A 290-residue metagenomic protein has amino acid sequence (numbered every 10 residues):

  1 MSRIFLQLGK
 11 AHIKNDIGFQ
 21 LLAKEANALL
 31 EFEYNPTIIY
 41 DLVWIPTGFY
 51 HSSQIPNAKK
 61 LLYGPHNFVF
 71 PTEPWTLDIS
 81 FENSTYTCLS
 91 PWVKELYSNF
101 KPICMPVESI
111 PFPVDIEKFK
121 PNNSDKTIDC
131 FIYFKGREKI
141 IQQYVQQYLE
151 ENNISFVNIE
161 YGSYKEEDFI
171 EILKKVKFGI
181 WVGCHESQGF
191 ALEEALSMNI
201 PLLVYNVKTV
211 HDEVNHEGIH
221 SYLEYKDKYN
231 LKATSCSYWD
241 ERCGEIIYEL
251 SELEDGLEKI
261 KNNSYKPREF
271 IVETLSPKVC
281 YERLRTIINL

Functional and structural regions predicted by a protein language model:
M1-Q54, P277-K278, E282, T286-L290: N-terminal pre-catalytic "stem/leader" segment of glycosyltransferase-like enzymes
D41-P71, Y86-T87: Active-site proximal beta-strand in glycosyltransferases
E73-P74, N83-M105, I140: A short, active-site helix/loop in glycosyltransferases that binds the activated sugar's phosphate group
L96, S109-F169: Conserved catalytic-core segment of nucleotide-activated headgroup transferases in glycan assembly
I170, E193-S197, H211, H216-G218: Short alpha-helical segment that forms part of, or immediately flanks, the ligand-binding pocket in carbohydrate-active
K174-S187, K208: Acidic donor-binding loop of glycosyltransferase active sites
P201-V204, V210, E224-D227: Short hydrophobic beta-strand element within catalytic cores of glycosyltransferases and related nucleotide-activated
E241-N289: A charged, aromatic-enriched C-terminal amphipathic alpha-helix characteristic of glycosyltransferases across folds
